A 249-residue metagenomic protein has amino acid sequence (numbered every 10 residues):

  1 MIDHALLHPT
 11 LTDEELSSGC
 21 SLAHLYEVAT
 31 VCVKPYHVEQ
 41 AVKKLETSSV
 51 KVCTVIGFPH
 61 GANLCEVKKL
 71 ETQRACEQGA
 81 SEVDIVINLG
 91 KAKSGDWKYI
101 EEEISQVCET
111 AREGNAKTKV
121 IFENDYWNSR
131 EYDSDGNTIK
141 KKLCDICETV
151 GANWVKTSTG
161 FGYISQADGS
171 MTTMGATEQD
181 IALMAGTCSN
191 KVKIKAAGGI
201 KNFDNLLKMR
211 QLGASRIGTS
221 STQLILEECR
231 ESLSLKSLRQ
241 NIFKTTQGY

Functional and structural regions predicted by a protein language model:
M1-Y36: An N-cap/entry alpha-helix motif that binds or orients negatively charged groups
I2-L6, A29-V33, K51-G57, V83-I85 (+5 more regions): Hydrophobic faces of well-ordered beta-strands that scaffold small-molecule active sites in alpha/beta enzyme cores
L25-E82: Active-site cofactor/substrate anionic-group-binding motifs, chiefly glycine- and Lys/Arg-rich phosphate-binding loops
Y26, Q78, T110-E113, T149-V150 (+2 more regions): Structural motif
E27, C32, L89, N124-E131 (+2 more regions): Glycine/Thr-rich beta-alpha phosphate-binding loop at enzyme active sites
V42, N63-R74, Y126-I146, A185-N190 (+2 more regions): Catalytic cores of alpha/beta
T54, E77-A92, V150-T173, G198-K236: Glycine-rich phosphate-binding active-site loops on the catalytic face of alpha/beta enzymes
E71, E77-D125: Hydrophobic, well-structured mid-protein blocks that either form specific transmembrane helices
